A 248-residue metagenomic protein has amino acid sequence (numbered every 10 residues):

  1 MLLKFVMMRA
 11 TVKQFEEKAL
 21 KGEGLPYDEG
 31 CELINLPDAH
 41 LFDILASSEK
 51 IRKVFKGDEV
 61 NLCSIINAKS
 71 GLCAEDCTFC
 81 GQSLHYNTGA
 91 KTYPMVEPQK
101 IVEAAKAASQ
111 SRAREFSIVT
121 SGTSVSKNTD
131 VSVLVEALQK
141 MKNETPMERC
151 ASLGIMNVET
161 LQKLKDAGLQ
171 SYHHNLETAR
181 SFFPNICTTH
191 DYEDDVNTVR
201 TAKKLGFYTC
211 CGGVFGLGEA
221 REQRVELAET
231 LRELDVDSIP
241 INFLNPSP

Functional and structural regions predicted by a protein language model:
L2-A74: Flexible, acidic/Gly-rich N-terminal and inter-domain linker regions that tether and position cofactor-handling modules
D43-Y86, Y93-S117, I239: N-terminal pre-triad scaffold of radical SAM enzymes
V60-S64, F116, R149-A151, Y172-H174 (+2 more regions): Hydrophobic faces of well-ordered beta-strands that scaffold small-molecule active sites in alpha/beta enzyme cores
C63-I66, G89, S117-D130, F182-F183 (+1 more regions): Glycine-rich, proline-tolerant flexible connector loops at the mouths of alpha/beta enzymes
E115-E136, K140, E219-Q223: Conserved glycine-rich "GG(E/T)P / GGGxP" loop and the immediately following alpha-helix in the radical SAM core
I118-T120, E193-P248: Conserved C-terminal portion of the radical SAM core fold that forms the substrate/S-adenosylmethionine-binding
N128-A151, Y192-Y208: Alpha-helix-loop-beta-strand connector modules within alpha/beta enzyme cores
L164-R180, V236-N245: Non-cysteine beta-strand/loop elements that form the S-adenosyl-L-methionine
